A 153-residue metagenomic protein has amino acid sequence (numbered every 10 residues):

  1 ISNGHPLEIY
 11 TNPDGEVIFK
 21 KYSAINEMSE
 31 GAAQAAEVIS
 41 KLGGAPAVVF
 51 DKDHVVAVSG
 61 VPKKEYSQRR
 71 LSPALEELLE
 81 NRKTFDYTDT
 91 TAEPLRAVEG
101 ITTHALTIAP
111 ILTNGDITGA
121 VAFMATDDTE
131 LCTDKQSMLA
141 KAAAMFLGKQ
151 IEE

Functional and structural regions predicted by a protein language model:
T11-Y22: Short, basic amphipathic alpha-helical segments that act as recognition/interaction helices in nucleic-acid-binding
G15, I111-V121: Short hydrophobic/glycine-rich mini-motifs in sensory/regulatory modules that couple input to downstream signaling
I25-E27, Q34-G100: Structured interaction and signal-relay segments at domain junctions
N26-V38, S67-E77, F85, A120-E153: Juxtadomain coupling helices with adjacent low-complexity linkers
I101-L112: A short beta-strand signature within small-molecule sensing/ligand-binding domains used in signal transduction
